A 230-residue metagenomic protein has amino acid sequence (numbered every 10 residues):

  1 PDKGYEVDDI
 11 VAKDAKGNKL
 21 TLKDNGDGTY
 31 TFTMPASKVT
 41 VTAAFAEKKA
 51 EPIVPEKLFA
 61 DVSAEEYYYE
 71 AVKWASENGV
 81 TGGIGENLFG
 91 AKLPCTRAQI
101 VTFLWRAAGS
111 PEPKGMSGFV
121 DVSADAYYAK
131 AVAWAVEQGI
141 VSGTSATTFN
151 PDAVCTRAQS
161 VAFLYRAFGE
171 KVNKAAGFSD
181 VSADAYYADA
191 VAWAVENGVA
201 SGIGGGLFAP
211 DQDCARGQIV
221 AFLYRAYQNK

Functional and structural regions predicted by a protein language model:
P1-T31: Surface-exposed interfaces of beta-sheet-rich extracellular modules
I10, Y30-F32, A43, A75 (+2 more regions): Extracellular/surface recognition and adhesion modules
L20-D24, K48-Y67, E77, G82-A131 (+4 more regions): Feature responds to low-complexity, polar/acidic, surface-exposed segments characteristic of secreted/exported proteins
A36-K48: C-terminal beta-strand-rich structural cap/linker in extracellular carbohydrate-active enzymes
